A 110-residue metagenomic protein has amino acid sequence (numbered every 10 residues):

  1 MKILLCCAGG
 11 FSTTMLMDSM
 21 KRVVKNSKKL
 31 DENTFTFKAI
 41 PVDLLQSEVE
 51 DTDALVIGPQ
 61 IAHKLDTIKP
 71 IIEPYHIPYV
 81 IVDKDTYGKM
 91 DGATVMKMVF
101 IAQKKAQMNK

Functional and structural regions predicted by a protein language model:
K2-L44, D51: Conserved active-site segments centered on acidic
G9, Q60-A62: Short glycine-rich anion-binding loops that position phosphate/pyrophosphate groups of nucleotides and phosphorylated
M15-L16, V49, L65-I68, D91: Short glycine-/acidic-enriched loop or helix-start segments at secondary-structure transitions that form or flank
K21, K25, D66-K69, E73 (+1 more regions): Class I S-adenosyl-L-methionine
A54: Short, Asp-centered acidic motifs that coordinate Mg2+ and/or phosphate in catalytic or ligand-binding sites
H63-T86: A short, gly/pro- and small-residue-rich
P78-K110: Ser/Thr/Gly-rich flexible loops in soluble cytosolic domains mediating phosphotransfer, phosphorylation
